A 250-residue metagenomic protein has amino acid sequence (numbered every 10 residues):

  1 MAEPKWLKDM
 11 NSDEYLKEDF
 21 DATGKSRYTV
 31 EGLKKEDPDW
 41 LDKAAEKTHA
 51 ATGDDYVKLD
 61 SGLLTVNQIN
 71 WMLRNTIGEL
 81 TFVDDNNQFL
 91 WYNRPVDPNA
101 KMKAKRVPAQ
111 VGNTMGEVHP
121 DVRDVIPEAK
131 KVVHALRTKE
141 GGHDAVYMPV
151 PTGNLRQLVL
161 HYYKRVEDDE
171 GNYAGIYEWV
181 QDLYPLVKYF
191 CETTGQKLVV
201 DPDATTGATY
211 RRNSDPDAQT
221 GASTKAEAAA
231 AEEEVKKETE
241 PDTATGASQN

Functional and structural regions predicted by a protein language model:
M1-K25, F89: An acidic, glycine-rich, mixed-charge low-complexity segment common to nucleic-acid enzymes
E3, N86, P95-T193: Sensory/regulatory domains in signal-transduction proteins
N11, D19-T52, G62, I69-L73 (+1 more regions): Juxtadomain coupling helices with adjacent low-complexity linkers
K17-Y28, A51-D60, M102-P108, H119-R123: Short N-terminal helix-initiation segments at or just after the protein's N-terminus
A50-Q68, E128, H134-T152, Q196-T206: Short, positively charged
A51-D97: Sensory modules in modular signal-transduction proteins
